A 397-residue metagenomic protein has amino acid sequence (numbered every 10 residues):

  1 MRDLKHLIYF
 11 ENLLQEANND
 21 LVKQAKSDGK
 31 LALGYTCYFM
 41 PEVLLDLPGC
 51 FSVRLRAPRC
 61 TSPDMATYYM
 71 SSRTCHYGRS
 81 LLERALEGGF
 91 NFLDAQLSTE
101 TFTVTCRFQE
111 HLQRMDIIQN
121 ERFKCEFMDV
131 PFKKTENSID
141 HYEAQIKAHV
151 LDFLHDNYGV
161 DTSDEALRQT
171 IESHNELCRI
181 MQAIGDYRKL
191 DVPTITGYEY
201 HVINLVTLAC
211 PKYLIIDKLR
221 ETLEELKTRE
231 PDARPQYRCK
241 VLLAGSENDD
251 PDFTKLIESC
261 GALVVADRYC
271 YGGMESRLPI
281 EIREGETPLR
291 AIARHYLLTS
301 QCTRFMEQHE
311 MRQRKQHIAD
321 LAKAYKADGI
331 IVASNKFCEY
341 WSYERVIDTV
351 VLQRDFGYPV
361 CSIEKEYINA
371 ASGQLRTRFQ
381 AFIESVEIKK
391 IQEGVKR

Functional and structural regions predicted by a protein language model:
M1-L31, E143, K147, L151-P279 (+1 more regions): A charged, amphipathic alpha-helical module
L13-Q15, N19-V22, K26, K30 (+3 more regions): Metallocofactor- and cofactor-centric catalytic cores in central/energy metabolism, strongly enriched
S27, Y38, V43-R56, G245-E310 (+1 more regions): Redox- and metal-dependent alpha/beta enzyme cores, enriched for Fe-S-associated oxidoreductases and cofactor-handling
L47-S72: Anionic-ligand anchoring segments at beta-strand to alpha-helix junctions in alpha/beta enzyme folds, i.e., glycine
Y69-E87, M306-A319: Glycine-rich, highly charged phosphate/nucleotide-binding loops
S80-H155: Acidic/His-rich segments in extracytoplasmic proteins that coordinate ligands and/or metal ions
R314-A322, A327-D328, A333-E339, E344-R397: TerminUS-proximal long segments
